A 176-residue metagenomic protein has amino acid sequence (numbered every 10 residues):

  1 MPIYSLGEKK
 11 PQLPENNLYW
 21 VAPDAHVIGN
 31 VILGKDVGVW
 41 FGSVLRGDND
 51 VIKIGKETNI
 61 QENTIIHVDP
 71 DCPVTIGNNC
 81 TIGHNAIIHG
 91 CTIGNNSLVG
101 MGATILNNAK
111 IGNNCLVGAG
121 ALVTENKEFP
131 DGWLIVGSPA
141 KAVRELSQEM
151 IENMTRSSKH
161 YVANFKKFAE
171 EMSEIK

Functional and structural regions predicted by a protein language model:
M1-N16, D48, I54-K56, E62-N63 (+2 more regions): Glycine-rich hexapeptide-repeat left-handed beta-helix
L13-N59, N63-V68: A positional/architectural concept
